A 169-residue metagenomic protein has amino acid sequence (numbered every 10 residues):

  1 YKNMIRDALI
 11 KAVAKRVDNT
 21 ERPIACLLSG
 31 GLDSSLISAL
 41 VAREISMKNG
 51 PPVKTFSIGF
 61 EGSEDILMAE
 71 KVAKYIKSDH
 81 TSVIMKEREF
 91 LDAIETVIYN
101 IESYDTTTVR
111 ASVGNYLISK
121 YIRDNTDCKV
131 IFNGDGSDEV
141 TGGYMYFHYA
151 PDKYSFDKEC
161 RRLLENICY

Functional and structural regions predicted by a protein language model:
Y1-Y169: ATP-dependent adenylate-handling active sites, centered on carboxylate activation for C-N bond formation
